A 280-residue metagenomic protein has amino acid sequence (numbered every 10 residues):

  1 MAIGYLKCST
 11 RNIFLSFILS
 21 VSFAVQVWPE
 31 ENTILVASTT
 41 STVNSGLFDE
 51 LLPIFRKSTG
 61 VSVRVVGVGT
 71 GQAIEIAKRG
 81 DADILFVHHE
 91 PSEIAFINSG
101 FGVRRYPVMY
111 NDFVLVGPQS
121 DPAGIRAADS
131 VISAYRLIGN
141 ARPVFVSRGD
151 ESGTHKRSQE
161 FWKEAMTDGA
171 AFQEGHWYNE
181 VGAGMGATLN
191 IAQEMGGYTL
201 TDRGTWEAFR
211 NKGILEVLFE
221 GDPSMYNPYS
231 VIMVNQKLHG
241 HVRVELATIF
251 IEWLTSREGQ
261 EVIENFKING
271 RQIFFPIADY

Functional and structural regions predicted by a protein language model:
M1-A2, V25-P29: Basic/polar N-terminal segments that are highly enriched at the extreme N-terminus, encompassing both cleavable
M1-T10: N-terminal secretory signal peptides that target proteins for export/translocation
N12-A24: Bacterial N-terminal signal peptides
W28-V66, G71, E75-D81, H89-E90 (+3 more regions): Exported/periplasmic ABC-transporter solute-binding proteins
I84-Y110: Acidic, polar ligand-binding/catalytic clefts
Y110-D112, R142: Residue-level signal for tight coil/turn positions that link beta-strands
L115: Serine endopeptidase catalytic core focused on the charge-relay Asp
